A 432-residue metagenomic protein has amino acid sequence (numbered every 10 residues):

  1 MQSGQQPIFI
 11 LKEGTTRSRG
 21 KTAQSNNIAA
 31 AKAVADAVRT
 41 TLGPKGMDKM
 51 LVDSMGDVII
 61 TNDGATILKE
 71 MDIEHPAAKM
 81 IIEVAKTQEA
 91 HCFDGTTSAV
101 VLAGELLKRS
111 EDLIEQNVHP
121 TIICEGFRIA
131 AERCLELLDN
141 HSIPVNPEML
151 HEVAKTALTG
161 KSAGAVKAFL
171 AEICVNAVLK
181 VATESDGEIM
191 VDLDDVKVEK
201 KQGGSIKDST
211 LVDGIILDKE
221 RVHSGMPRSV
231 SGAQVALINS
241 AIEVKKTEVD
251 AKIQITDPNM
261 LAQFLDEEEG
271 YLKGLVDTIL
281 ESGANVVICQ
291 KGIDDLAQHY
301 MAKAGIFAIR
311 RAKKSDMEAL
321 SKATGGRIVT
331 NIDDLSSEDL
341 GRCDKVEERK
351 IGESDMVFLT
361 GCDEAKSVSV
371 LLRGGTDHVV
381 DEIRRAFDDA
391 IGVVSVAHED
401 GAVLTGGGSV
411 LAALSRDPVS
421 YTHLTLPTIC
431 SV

Functional and structural regions predicted by a protein language model:
M1-L424: Core, soluble structural subunits of large cytosolic macromolecular machines
H423-V432: Single conserved hydrophobic/aromatic residue that forms the stacking wall/gate of nucleotide- or nucleobase-binding
